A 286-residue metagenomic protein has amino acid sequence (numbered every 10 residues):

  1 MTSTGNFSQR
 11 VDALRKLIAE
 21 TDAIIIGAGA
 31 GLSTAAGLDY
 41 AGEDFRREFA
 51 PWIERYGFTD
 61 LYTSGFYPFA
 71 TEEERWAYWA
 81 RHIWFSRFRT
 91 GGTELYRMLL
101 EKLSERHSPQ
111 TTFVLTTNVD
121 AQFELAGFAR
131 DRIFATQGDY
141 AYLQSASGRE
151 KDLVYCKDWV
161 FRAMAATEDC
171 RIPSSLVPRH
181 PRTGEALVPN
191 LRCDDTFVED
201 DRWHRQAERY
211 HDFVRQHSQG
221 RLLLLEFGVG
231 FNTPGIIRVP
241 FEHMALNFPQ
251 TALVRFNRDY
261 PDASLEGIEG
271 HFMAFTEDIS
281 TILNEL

Functional and structural regions predicted by a protein language model:
M1-L286: Conserved catalytic alpha/beta core of Sir2/sirtuin-type deacylases, generalized to analogous enzyme cores that bind
